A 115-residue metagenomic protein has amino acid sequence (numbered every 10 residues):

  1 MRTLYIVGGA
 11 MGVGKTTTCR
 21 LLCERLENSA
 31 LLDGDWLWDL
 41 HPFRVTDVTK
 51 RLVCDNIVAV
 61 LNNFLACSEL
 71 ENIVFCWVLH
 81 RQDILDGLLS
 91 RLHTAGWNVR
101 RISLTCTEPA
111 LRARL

Functional and structural regions predicted by a protein language model:
M1-L4, E69-L70: Pre-Walker A (Motif I) flank of P-loop NTPase domains
V7: Hydrophobic anchor at the beta1->P-loop junction of P-loop NTPases
A10: P-loop (Walker A) phosphate-binding loop of NTP-binding proteins
V13-N62: Conserved substrate/cofactor phosphate-moiety recognition/catalytic segment in nucleotide-dependent phosphotransferases
L37, H80-R81, T105-A110: Conserved nucleotide-binding/hydrolysis micro-motifs of P-loop NTPases
P42-R44, L85-G87, R112-L115: Short, well-ordered secondary-structure micro-motifs
L52-G96: Glycine-rich phosphate-binding loop used to anchor ATP phosphates in small-molecule kinases, encompassing both
A95-L115: Conserved phosphate-donor/acceptor-positioning beta-strand/loop module used by diverse small-molecule
